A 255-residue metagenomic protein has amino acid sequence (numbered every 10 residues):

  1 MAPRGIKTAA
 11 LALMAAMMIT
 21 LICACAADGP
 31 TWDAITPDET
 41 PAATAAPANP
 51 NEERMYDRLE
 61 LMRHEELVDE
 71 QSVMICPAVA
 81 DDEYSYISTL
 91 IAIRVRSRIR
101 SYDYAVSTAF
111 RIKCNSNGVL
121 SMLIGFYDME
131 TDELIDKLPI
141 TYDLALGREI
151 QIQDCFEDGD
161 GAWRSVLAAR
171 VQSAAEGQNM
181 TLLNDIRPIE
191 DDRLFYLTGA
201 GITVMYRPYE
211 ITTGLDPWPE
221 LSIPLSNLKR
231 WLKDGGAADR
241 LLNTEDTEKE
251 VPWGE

Functional and structural regions predicted by a protein language model:
M1-L13: Bacterial N-terminal signal peptides that target proteins for export
L21-A24: C-terminal motif of bacterial Sec signal peptides marking the signal peptidase cleavage site
A26-E255: Compositionally biased intrinsically disordered regions enriched in Thr/Gly
